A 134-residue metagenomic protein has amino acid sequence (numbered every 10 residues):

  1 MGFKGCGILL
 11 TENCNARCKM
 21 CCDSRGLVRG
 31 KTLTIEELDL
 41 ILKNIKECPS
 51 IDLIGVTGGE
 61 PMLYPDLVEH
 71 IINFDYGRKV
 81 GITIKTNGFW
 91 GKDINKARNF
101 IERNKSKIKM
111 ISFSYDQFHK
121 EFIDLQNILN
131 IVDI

Functional and structural regions predicted by a protein language model:
M1-E36, C48: Canonical Radical SAM [4Fe-4S] cluster-binding loop centered on the CxxxCxxC motif and its immediate flanking residues
K4, D93-E102: Alpha-helical scaffolding within the catalytic cores of extracellular/periplasmic polymer-degrading hydrolases
T11, P61-Y64, V68: Generic structural signal for well-ordered secondary structure
R25-L33, S50-Y64, K79-D93, K105-I128: Core AdoMet radical
L38, L67-V68, A97, I128: Aromatic/hydrophobic pocket-lining residues that form the small-molecule binding cavity in soluble enzyme cores
N44-C48, I71-G77, N99-I108, I131-D133: Acidic (Asp/Glu)-rich catalytic clusters
